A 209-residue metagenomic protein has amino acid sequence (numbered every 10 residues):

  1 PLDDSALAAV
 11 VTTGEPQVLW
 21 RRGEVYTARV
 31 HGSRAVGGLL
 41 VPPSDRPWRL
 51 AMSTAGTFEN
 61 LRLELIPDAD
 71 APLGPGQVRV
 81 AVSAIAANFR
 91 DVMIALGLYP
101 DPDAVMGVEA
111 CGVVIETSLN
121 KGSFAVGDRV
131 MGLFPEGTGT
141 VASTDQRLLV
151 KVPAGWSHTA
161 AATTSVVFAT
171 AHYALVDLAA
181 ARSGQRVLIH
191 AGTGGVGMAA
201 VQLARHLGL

Functional and structural regions predicted by a protein language model:
P1-T57: Glycine-rich nucleotide cofactor-binding loops and adjacent beta-alpha elements of adenine nucleotide/dinucleotide sites
A69-A87, I94-G137: Glycine-rich beta-strand-centered segment in the early N-terminal region that forms part of a ligand/cofactor-binding
A125, A154-H158, A180-R186: Short helix-loop-beta connector
V141-A154: Short, compositionally biased
T159-T163: C-terminal boundary of histidine-terminating zinc-finger modules
A169-L209: Mid-domain Rossmann-like dinucleotide-binding core that forms the NAD(H)/NADP(H) cofactor-binding site
